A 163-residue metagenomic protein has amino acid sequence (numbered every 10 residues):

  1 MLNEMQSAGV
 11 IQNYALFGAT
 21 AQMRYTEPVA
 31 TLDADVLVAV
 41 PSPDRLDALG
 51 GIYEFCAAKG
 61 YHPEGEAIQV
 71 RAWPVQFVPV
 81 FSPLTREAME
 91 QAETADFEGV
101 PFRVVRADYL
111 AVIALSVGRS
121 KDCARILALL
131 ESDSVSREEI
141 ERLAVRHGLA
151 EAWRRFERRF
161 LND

Functional and structural regions predicted by a protein language model:
M1-D163: Compositionally biased terminal segments of proteins
